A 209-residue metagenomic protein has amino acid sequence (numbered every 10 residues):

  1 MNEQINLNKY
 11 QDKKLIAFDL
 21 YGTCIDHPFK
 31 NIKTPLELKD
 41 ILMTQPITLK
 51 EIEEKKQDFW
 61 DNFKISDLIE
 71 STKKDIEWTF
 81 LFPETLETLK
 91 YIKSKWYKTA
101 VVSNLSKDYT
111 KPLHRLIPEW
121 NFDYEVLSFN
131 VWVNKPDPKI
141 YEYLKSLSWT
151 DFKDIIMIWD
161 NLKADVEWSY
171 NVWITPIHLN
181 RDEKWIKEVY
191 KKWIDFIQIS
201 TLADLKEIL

Functional and structural regions predicted by a protein language model:
M1-F18, T44, I65, L86 (+2 more regions): Asp-based, Mg2+/Mn2+-dependent phosphohydrolase catalytic module
M1-F63: Active-site neighborhood of HAD-like aspartate-dependent phosphohydrolases
L20, C24, F80-L81, N130: Residue-level preference for alpha-helix termini and adjacent loops
H27-F29, E84, L105: Acidic donor-diphosphate engagement hotspot in glycosyltransferases and nucleotidyltransferases that stabilizes
E37-K39, T72-D75, E125-L127, W149-D151: A short, structure-level motif marking secondary-structure boundaries and short turns
K50-E87: Metal-dependent phosphoesterase signature
